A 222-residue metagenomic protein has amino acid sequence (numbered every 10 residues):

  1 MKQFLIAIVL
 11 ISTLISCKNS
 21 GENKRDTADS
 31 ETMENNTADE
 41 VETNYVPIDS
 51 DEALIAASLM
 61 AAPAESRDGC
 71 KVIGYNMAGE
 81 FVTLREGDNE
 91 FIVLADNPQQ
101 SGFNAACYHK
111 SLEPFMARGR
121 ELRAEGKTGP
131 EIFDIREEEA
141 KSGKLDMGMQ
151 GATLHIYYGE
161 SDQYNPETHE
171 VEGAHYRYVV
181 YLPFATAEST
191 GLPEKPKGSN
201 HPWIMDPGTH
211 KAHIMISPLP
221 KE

Functional and structural regions predicted by a protein language model:
K2-A7: Sec-dependent signal peptide recognition, specifically the positively charged N-region followed immediately by
T13-S16: C-terminal motif of bacterial Sec signal peptides marking the signal peptidase cleavage site
K18-S20: Bacterial signal peptide processing site
E22-T27: Intrinsically disordered, low-complexity, hydrophilic segments
D29-E222: Primary mode marks residue(s) on the alpha4-beta5-alpha5 output face of response regulator receiver
